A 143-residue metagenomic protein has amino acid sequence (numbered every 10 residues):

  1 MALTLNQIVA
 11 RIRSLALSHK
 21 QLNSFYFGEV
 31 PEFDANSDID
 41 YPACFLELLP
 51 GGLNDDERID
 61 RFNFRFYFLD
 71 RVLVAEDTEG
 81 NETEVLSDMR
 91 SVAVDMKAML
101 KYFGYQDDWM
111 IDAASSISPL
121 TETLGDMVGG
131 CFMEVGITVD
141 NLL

Functional and structural regions predicted by a protein language model:
M1-G28, L48-L143: Charged, amphipathic alpha-helical segments and their flanking helix caps
G28-D38: Short acidic low-complexity segments
I39-P50: A short, hydrophobic beta-strand-centered structural micro-motif
